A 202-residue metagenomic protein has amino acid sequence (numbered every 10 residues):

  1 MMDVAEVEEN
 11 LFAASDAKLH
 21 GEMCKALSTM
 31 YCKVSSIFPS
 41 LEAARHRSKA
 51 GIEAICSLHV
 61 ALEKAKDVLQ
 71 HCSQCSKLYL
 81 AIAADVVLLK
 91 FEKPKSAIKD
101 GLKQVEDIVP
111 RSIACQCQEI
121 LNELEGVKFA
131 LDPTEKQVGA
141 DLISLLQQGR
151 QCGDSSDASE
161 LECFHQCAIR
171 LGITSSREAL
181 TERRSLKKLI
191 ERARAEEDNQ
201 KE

Functional and structural regions predicted by a protein language model:
M1-R47, G101-C117, E123, T134: N-terminal amphipathic alpha-helical segments
K18, K201-E202: Extended, alpha-helical interaction "stalks"
S48-K201: Alpha-helical bundle protein-protein interaction modules that mediate dimerization/oligomerization and scaffolding
